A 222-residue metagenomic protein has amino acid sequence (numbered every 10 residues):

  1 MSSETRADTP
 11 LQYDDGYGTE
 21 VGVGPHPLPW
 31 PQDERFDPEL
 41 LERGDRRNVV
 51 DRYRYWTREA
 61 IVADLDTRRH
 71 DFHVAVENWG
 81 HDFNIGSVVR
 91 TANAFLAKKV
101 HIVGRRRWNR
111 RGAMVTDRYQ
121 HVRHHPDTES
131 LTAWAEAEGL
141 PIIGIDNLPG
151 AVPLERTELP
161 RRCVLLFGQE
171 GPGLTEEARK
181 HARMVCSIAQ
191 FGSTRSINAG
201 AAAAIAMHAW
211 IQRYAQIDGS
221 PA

Functional and structural regions predicted by a protein language model:
M1-A222: Post-transcriptional modification and biogenesis factors for structured RNAs of the translation apparatus
